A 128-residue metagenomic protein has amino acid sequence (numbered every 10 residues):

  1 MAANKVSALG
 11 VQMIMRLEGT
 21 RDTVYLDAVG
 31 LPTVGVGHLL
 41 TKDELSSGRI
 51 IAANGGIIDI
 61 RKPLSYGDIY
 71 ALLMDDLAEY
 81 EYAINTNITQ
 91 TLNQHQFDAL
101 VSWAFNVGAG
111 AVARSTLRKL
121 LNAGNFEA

Functional and structural regions predicted by a protein language model:
M1-S102, G110-A128: Acidic, aromatic-lined catalytic clefts of primarily extracellular/periplasmic carbohydrate-active enzymes that remodel
